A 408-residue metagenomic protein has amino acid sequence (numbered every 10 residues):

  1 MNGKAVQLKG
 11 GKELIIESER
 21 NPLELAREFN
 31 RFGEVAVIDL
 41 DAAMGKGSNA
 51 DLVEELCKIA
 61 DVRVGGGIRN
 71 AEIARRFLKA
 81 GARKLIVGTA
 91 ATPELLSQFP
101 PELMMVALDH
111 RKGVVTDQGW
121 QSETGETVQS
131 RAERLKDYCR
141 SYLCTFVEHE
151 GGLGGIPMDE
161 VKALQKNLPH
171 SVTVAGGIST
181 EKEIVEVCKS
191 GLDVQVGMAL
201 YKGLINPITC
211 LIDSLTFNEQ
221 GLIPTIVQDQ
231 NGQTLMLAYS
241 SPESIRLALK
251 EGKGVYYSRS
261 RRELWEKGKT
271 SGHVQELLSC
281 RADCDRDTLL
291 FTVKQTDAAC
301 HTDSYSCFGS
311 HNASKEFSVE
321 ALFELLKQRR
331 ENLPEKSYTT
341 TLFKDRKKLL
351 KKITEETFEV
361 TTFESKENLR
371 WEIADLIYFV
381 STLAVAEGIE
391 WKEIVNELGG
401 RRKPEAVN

Functional and structural regions predicted by a protein language model:
M1, V35-V37, V62-G66, L85-V87 (+4 more regions): Hydrophobic faces of well-ordered beta-strands that scaffold small-molecule active sites in alpha/beta enzyme cores
M1-I15, R75-L78, A82-E150: Conserved anion-binding
G10-F29: Short catalytic helix/loop segments, enriched in acidic residues and glycine and frequently bearing histidine
E19, G47-V53, Q121-S130, G154-K162: Charged helix-capping and loop-helix junction motifs
E24-I38, K136-Y142: Catalytic domains of carbohydrate-active enzymes, especially glycoside hydrolases
G33-D51, T89, C144-L153: Glycine-rich, proline-tolerant flexible connector loops at the mouths of alpha/beta enzymes
D51-V53, K58-V87, E94-L96, D159-V194: Catalytic cores of alpha/beta
R76, Q98-P100, Q121-Q129, T173 (+3 more regions): Flexible "arm" and connector segments at domain edges
